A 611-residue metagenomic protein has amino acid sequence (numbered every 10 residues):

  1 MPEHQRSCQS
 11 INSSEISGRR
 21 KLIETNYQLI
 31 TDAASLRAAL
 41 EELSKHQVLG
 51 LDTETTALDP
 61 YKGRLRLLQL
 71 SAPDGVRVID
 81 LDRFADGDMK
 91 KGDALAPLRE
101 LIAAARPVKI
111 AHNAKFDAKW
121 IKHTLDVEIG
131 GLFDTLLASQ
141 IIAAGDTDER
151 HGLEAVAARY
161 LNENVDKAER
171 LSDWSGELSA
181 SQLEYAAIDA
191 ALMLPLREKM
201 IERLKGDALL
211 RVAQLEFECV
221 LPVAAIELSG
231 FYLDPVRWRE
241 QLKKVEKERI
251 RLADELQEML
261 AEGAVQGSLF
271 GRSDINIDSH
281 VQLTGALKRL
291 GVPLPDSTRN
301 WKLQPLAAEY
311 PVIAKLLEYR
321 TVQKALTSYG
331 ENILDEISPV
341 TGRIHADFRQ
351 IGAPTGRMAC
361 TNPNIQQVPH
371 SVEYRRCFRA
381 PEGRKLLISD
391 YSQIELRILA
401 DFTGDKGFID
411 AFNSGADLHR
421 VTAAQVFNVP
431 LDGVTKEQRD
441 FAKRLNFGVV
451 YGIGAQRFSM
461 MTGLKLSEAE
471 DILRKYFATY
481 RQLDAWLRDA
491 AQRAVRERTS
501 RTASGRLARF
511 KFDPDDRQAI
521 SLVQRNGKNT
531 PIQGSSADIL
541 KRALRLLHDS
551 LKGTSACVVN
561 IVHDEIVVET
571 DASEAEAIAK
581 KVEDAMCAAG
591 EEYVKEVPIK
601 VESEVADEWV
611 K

Functional and structural regions predicted by a protein language model:
C8, S14, G18-T53, A94: N-terminal accessory regions of nucleic-acid-interacting proteins
L22-L29, D59, G63, L67-R203 (+3 more regions): Active-site-proximal helix-loop-helix substrate-binding element of RNase H-like nuclease domains
I23-Y27, L194-E373, R379, G383-K385 (+7 more regions): Conserved "right-hand" nucleotidyltransferase catalytic core of DNA-directed polymerases
V48-Y61, Y391-I398: Short acidic, Gly/Ser-rich segments with clustered Asp/Glu that frequently serve as metal-coordination loops in enzyme
L49-L51, A111, L132, L386-D390: Short hydrophobic beta-strand that contains or immediately precedes a catalytic carboxylate
Q69-D74, V78-D82, L161, Q350-L431: Function-dense linear segments that define catalytic or interfacial modules in macromolecule-processing proteins
L228, T341, H345-A346, I351 (+3 more regions): Conserved catalytic core of nucleic-acid polymerases
L547-K600: C-terminal structured "cap/appendage" subdomains that terminate the fold
